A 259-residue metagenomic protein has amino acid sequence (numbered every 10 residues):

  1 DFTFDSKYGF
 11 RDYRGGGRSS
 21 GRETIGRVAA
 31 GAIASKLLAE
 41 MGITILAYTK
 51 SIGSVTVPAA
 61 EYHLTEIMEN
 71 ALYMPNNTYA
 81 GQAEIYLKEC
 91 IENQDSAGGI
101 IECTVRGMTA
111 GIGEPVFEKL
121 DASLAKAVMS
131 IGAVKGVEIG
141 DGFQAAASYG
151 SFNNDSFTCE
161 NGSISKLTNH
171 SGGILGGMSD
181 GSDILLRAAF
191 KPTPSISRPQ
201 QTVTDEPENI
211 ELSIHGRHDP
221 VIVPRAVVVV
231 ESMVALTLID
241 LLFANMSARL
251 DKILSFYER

Functional and structural regions predicted by a protein language model:
D1-G9, N209-I214: Active-site-adjacent bridging/hinge elements
S6-V116: Glycine-rich, mobile lid/loop segments that gate access to catalytic sites or pores
D12-E23, A110-E114, N169-L175, R217-V228: A short glycine/serine-rich beta->alpha loop
R22-I43, E118, A122-K126, S182 (+2 more regions): Alpha-helical support elements that line or immediately flank enzyme active sites and cofactor-binding pockets
V28, Q94-A97, I101-N209: Glycine-rich anion/phosphate-binding loop at the beta-strand->alpha-helix junction
L46-S51, E102, I139-G142, K252-Y257: Beta-strand segments within the central parallel beta-sheet cores of soluble alpha/beta enzyme folds
I91-G99, G136, L238, S247-D251: Residue-level signal for secondary-structure boundary elements
S195-R259: Internal helix-turn-beta structural module
